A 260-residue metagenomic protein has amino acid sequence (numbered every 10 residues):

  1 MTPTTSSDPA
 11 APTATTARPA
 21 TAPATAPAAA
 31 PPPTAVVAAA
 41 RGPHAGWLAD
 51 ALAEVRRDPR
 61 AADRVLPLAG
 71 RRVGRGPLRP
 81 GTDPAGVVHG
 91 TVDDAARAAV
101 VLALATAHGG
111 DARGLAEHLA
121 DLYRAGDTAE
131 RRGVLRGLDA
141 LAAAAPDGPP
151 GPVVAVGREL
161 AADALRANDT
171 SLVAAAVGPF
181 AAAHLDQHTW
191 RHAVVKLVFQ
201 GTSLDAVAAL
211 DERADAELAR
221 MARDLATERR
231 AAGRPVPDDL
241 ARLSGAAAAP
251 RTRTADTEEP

Functional and structural regions predicted by a protein language model:
M1-G109, H188-P260: N-terminal alpha-helical scaffold/docking segments in eukaryotic complex subunits
A96, V101-A232: Eukaryote-skewed repeat-based solenoidal scaffolds used as protein-protein interaction platforms, primarily
